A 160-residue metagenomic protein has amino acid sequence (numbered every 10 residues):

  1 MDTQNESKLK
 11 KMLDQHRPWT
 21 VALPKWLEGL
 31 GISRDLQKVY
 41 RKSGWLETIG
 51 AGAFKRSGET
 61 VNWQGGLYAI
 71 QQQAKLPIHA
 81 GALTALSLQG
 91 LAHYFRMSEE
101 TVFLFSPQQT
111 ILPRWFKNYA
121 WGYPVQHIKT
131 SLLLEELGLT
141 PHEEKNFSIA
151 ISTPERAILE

Functional and structural regions predicted by a protein language model:
M1-L83: Short beta-edge/loop segments at beta->alpha junctions of small alpha/beta modules that act as binding/recognition
I32, G90-L91: Residue-level marker of positions within ordered structural domains that often coincide with functionally constrained
L91-E160: Phosphate-handling catalytic interfaces
